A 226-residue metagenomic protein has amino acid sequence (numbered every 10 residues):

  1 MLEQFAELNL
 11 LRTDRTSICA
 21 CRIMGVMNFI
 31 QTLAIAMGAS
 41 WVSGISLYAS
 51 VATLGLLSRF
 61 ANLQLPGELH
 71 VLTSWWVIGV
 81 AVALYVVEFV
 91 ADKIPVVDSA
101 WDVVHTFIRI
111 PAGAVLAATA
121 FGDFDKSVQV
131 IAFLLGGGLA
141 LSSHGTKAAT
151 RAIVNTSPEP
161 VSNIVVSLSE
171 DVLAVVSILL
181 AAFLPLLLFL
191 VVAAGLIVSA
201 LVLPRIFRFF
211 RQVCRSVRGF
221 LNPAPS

Functional and structural regions predicted by a protein language model:
C19-C21: Cysteine-centered motifs
G25-Q31, S58-W75, L116-A132, A181-F189: Helix-coil boundary and interhelical linker segments in multi-pass alpha-helical membrane proteins
G38, V115-F121, K147-V154, S167 (+1 more regions): Generic transmembrane alpha-helix signature in multi-pass membrane proteins, especially transporters/channels
L69-W76, F121-V130, A148-E159, F207-L221: A cytosolic-side transmembrane-helix exit/cap motif
A81-A91, G136-K147, V198-P204: Alpha-helical transmembrane segments of multi-pass membrane proteins
V86-S99, A148-N155: C-terminal ends of transmembrane helices
S99-P111: Cytoplasmic-side transmembrane-helix entry/capping segments in multi-pass membrane proteins
P111-A120, Q129-T150, V172: Mid-bilayer segments of alpha-helical transmembrane spans in multi-pass integral membrane proteins that mediate
